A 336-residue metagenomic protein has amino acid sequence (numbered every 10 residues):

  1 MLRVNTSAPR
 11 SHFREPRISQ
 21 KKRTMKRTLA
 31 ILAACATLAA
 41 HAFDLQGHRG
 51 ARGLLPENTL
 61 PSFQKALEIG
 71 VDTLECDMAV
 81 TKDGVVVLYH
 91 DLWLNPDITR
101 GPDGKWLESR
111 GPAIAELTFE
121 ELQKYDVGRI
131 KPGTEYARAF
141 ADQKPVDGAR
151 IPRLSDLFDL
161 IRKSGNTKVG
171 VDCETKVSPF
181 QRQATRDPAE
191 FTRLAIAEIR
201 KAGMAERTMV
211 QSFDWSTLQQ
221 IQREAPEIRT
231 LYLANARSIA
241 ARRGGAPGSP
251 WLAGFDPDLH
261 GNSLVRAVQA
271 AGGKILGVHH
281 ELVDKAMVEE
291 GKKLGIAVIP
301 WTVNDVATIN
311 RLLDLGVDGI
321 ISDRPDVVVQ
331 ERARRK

Functional and structural regions predicted by a protein language model:
R3: Short Gly/Ser/Thr- and charged-rich N-terminal loops/segments that act as flexible capping/hinge elements
T6-A8, T24: Ala/Thr-enriched low-complexity intrinsically disordered regions
F13-T24: Short, Lys/Arg-enriched N-terminal segments with co-localized hydrophobic residues within the first ~10-30 amino acids
R27: Polyanion-binding surfaces on beta-sheet-dominated domains and ring/shell assemblies
A30-A42: Hydrophobic h-region of N-terminal signal peptides that target proteins for export in Gram-negative bacteria
A40-K336: Phosphate-group recognition and catalysis centered on beta-loop-alpha active-site segments
